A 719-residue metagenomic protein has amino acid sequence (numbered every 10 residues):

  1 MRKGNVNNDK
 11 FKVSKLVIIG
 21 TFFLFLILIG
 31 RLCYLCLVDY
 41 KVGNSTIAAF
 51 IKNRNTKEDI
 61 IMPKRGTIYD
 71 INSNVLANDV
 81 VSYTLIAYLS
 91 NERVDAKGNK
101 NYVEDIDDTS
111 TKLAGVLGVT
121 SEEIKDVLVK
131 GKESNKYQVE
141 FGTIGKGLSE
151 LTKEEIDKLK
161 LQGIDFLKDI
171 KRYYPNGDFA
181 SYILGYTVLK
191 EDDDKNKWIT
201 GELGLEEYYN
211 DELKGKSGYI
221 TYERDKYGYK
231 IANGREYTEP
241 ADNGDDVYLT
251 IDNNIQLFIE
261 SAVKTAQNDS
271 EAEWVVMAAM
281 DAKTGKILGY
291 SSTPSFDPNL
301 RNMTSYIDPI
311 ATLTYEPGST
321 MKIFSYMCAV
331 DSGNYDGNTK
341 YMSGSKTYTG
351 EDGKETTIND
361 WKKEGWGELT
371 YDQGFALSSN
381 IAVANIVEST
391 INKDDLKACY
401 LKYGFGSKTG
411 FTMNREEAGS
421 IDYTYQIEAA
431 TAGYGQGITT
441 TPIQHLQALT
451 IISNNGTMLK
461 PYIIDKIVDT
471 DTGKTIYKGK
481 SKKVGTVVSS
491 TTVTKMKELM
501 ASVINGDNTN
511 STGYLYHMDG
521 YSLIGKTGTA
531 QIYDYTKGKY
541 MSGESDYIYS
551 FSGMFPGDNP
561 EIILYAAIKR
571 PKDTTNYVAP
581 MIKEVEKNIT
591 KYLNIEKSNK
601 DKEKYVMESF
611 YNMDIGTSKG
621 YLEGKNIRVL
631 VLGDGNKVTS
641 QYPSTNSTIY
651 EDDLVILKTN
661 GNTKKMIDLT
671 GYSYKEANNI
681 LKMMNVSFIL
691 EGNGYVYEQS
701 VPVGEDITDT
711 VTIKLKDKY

Functional and structural regions predicted by a protein language model:
M1-N299, D395-K402, A567, K572-T590 (+1 more regions): Periplasmic/cell-envelope proteins involved in peptidoglycan metabolism and beta-lactam response
P63, K100-D107, K146-E150, I199 (+15 more regions): Soluble non-cytosolic domains of exported or imported proteins
P63-R65, W274-M277, D519, S550 (+2 more regions): Short loop/turn microsegments at loop-to-beta-strand junctions
R65, I106-S110, A114, K153 (+20 more regions): Extracytoplasmic/secreted envelope proteins and their assembly/folding machinery, especially bacterial periplasmic
A77-N78, Y83, D225-T238, V275-G318 (+1 more regions): Beta-lactam-recognizing serine transpeptidase/beta-lactamase-like catalytic domain environment
A114-G118, L161, V188, K214 (+12 more regions): Sec-exported extracytoplasmic/periplasmic mature domains
G520, A566-A579, K583-Y719: Ligand-recognition elements built from short beta-strands and adjacent flexible loops
